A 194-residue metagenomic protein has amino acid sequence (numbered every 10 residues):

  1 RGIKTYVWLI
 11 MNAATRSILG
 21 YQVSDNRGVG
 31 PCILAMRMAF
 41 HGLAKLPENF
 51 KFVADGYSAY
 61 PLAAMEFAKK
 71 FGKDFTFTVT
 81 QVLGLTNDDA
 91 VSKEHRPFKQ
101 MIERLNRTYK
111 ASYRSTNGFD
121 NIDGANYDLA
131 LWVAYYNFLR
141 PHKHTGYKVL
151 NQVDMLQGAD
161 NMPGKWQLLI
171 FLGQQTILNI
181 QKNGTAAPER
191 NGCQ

Functional and structural regions predicted by a protein language model:
R1-I18: An active-site-proximal beta-strand-loop segment
I3, Y21-K45: Active-site beta-loop-alpha junctions of metal-dependent nucleic acid enzymes, especially the RNase H-like/DDE
R16-S17, L43-N49: Short, surface-exposed connector motifs at secondary-structure boundaries
R16-Y21, S115-N117: Short small-residue beta-strand/loop micro-motif enriched in glycine and branched aliphatics
N49-G56: Short glycine-rich phosphate-binding loop at a beta-alpha junction
G56-Y57, P61-F119: Helix-centered, glycine/charged polyanion-binding patches within enzymatic domains that contact phosphate-containing
E94, S115-Q194: C-terminal domain-tail junction helix/linker
